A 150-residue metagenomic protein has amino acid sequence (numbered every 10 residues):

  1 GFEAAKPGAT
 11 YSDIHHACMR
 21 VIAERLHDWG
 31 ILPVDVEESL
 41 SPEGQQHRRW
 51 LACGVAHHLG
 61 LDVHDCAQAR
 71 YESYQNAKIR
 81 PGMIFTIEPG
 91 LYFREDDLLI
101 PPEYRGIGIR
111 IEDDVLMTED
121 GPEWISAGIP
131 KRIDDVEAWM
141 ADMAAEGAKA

Functional and structural regions predicted by a protein language model:
G1-A150: Active-site neighborhoods and metal-handling regions in enzymes and metal-associated proteins
